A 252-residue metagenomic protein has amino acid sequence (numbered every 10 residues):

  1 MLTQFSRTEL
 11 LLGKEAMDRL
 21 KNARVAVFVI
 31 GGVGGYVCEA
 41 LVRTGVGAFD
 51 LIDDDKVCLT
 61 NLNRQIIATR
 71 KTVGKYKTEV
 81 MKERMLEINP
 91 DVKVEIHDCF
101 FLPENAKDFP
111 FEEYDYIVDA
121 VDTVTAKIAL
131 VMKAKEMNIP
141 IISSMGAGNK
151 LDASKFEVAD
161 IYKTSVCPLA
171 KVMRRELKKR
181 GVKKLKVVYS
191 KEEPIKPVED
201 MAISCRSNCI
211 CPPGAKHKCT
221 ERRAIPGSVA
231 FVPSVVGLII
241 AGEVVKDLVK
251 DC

Functional and structural regions predicted by a protein language model:
M1-A26: N-terminal charged helix/coil linker that caps or initiates catalytic domains
L2, K21, F109-Y116, V121-A126 (+4 more regions): Glycine-rich phosphate/adenylate-binding loop
V27-V29, I52: Conserved N-terminal Rossmann-fold NAD(P)-binding element of oxidoreductases
V33-G34: Hydrophobic/small residue at the entry helix of a nucleotide-binding pocket
V46, L51-N89: Glycine-rich phosphate-binding loop and adjoining beta1-alpha1-beta2 segment of Rossmann-like nucleotide-binding folds
V57-T60, G148-A153: Short gly/pro/ser/thr-enriched loop/turn and capping motifs at secondary-structure boundaries
D98-A106: Conserved SAM/SAH-binding loop
